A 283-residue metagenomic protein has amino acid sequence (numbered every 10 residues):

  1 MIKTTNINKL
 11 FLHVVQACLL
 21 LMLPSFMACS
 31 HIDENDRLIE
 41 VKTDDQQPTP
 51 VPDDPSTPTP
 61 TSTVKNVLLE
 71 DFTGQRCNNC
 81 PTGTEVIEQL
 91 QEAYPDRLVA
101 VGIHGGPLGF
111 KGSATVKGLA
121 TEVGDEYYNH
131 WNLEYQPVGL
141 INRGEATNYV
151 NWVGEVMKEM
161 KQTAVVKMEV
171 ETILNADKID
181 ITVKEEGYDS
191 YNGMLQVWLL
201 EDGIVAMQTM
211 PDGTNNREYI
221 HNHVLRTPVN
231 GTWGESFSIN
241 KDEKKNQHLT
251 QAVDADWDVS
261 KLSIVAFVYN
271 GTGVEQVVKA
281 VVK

Functional and structural regions predicted by a protein language model:
M1-N8, M22-L68: Bacterial Sec-dependent N-terminal signal peptides
F11-M22: Sec-dependent signal peptide hydrophobic core
L19, S30, N78-P81: Secreted/luminal cysteine- and crosslink-motif detector
F26, I87, L249-T250: Short, well-ordered amphipathic alpha-helices
L38-D44, T82, Q89, T121 (+1 more regions): Membrane engagement elements in two modes
P58-G105: Local sequence-structure signature of Cys/Sec-based thiol-disulfide redox active-site neighborhoods
G102-K283: Short, conserved sequence motifs used for protein processing/export or organelle targeting and for catalysis
